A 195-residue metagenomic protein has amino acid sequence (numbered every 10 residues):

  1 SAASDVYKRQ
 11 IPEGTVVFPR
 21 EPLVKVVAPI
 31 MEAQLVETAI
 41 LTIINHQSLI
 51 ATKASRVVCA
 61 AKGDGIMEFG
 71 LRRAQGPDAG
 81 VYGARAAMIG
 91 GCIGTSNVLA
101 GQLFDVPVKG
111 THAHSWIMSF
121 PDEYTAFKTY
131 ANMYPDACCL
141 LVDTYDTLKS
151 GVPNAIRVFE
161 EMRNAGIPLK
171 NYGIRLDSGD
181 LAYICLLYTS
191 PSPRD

Functional and structural regions predicted by a protein language model:
S1-S4, A100-Q102: Non-catalytic terminal segments and appended small domains
A2-Q10, Y188-D195: Conserved small/polar residues in nucleotide/adenosyl-binding loops
G14-S190: Buried, small/hydrophobic-residue-enriched core segments of structured protein domains
